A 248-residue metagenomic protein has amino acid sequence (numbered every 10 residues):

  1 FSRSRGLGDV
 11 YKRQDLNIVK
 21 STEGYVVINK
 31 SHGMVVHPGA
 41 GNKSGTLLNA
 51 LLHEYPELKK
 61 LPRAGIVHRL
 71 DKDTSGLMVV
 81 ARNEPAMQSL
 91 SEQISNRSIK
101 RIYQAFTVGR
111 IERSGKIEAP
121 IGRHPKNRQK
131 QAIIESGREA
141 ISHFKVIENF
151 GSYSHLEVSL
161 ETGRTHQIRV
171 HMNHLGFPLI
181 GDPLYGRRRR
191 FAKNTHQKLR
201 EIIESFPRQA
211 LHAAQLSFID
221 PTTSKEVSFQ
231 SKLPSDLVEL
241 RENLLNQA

Functional and structural regions predicted by a protein language model:
R5-A248: RNA pseudouridine synthases
